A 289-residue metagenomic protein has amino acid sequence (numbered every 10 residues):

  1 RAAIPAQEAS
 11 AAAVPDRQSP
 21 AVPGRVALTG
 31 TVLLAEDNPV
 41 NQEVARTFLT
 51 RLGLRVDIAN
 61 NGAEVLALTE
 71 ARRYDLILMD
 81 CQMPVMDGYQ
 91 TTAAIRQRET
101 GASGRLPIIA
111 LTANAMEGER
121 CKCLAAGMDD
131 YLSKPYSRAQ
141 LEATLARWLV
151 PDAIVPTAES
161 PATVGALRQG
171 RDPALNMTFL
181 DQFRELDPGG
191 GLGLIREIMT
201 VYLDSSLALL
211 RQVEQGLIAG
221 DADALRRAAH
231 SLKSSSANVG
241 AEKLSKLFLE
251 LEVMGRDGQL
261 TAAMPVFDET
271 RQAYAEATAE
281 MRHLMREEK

Functional and structural regions predicted by a protein language model:
R1-P173, R211, A279, K289: C-terminal compact regulatory domains
I4-A9, A13-T29, S137-K289: Two-component system phosphorelay core
